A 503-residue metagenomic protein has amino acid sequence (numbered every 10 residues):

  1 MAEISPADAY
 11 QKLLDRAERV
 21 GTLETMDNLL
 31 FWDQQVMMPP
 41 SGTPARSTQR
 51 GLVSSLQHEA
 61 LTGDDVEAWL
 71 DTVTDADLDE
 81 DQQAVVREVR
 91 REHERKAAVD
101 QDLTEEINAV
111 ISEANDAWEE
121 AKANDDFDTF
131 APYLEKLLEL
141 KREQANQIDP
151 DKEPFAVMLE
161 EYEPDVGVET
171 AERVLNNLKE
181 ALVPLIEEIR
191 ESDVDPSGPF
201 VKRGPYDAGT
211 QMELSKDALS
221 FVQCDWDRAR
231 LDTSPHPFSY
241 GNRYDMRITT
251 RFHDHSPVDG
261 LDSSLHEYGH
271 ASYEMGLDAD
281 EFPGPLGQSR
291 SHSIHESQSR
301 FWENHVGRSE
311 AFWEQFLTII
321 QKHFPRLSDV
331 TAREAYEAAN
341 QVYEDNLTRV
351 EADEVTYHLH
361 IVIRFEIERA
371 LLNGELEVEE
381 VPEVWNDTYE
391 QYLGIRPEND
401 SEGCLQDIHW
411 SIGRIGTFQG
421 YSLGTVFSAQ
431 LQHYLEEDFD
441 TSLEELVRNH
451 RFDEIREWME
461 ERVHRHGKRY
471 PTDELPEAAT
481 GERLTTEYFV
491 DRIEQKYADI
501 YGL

Functional and structural regions predicted by a protein language model:
A2-E3, T62, F365-L503: C-terminal, non-catalytic "cap/extension" segments appended to globular domains
A2-P164, Y497-L503: A well-structured
L13, D149, S256-D278, E296-R300: Active-site recognition of the HExxH zinc-binding catalytic motif
V110-P257: Contiguous, non-catalytic segments that form substrate-binding/exosite surfaces or channel walls
E120-D128, D165-V166, E188-G198, A279-P285 (+3 more regions): Inter-helical turn/loop segments and adjacent helix faces that build the functional surface of alpha-helical bundle
L214-D217, A229-R230, H236, T249-F252 (+7 more regions): Long, His/Glu/Asp-enriched segments that create or flank divalent metal/ion-associated functional microenvironments
A271-A311: Zinc-dependent metallopeptidase catalytic helix centered on the HExxH motif and its immediate flanking segment
V306-I412: Long, amphipathic alpha-helical stalk/connector segments used for oligomerization, subunit docking, or mechanical
